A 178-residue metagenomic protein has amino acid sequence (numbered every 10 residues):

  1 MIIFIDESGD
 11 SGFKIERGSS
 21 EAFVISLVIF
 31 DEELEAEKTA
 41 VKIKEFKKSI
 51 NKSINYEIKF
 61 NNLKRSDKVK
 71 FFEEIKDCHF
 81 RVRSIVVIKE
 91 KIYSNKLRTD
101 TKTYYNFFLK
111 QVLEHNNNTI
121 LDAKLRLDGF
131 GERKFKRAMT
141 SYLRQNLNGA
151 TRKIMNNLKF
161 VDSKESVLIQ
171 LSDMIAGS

Functional and structural regions predicted by a protein language model:
M1-S178: Phosphate-ester processing/binding pockets and catalytic centers
